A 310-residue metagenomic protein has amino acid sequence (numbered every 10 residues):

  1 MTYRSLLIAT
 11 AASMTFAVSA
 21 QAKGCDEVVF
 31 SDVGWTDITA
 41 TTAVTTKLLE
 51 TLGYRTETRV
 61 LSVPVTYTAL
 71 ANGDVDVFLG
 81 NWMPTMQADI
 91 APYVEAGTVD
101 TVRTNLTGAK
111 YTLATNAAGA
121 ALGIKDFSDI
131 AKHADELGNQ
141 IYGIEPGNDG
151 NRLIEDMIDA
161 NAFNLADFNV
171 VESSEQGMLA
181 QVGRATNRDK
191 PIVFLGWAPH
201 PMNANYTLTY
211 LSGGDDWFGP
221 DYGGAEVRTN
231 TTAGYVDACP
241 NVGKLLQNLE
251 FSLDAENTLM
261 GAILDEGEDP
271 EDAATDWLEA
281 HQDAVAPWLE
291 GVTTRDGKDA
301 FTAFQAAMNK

Functional and structural regions predicted by a protein language model:
A20-F30, L49-E50, K132-G138, W288 (+1 more regions): Immediate post-signal peptide segment of exported/extracytoplasmic ligand-binding proteins
K23-D37, Y54-R59, G138-Y142, L246: Short, well-ordered beta-strand elements
T42, L61-G97, G177, Q181 (+1 more regions): Pocket-flanking alpha-helical
T45-L52, A134-F168, E279: Ligand-binding cleft/hinge of the Venus flytrap
V75-L79, D149-D215: Ligand-binding pocket segment of bilobal, Venus flytrap-like solute-binding proteins
T98-G147: A conserved helix-loop-strand patch within extracytoplasmic ligand-binding domains of the periplasmic binding
K110-A121, G224-A238, G261-A262: A bilobed periplasmic-binding-protein/Venus flytrap-type ligand-binding module shared by bacterial periplasmic
S252-K310: C-terminal functional modules
